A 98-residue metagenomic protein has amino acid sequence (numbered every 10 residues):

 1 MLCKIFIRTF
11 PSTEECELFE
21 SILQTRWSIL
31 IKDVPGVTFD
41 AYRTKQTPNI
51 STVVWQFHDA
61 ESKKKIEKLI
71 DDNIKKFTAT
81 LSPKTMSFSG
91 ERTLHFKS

Functional and structural regions predicted by a protein language model:
M1-D72, A79, T85-S98: Short S/T/G/P-rich N-terminal loop/turn motif that feeds into the first structured element of a domain
